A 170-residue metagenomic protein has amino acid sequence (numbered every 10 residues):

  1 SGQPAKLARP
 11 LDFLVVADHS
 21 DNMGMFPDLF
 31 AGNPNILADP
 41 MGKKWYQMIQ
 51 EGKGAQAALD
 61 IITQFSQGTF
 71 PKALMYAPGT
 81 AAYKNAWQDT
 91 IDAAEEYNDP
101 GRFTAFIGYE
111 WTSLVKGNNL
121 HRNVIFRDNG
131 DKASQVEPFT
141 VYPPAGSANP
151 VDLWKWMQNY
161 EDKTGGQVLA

Functional and structural regions predicted by a protein language model:
S1-A170: Extended, charged catalytic domains and RNA/DNA-binding interfaces, predominantly in divalent-metal-using enzymes
